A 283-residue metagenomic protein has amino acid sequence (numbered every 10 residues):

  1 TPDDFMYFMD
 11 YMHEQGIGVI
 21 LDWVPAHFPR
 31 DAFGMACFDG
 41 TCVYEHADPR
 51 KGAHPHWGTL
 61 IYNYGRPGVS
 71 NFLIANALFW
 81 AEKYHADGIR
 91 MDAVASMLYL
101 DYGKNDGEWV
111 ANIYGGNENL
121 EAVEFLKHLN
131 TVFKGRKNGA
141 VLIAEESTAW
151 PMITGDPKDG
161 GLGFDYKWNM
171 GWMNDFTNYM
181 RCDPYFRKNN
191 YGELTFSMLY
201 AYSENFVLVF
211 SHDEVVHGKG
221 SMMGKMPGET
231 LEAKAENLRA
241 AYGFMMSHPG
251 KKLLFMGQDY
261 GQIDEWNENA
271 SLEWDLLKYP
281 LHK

Functional and structural regions predicted by a protein language model:
T1-E118: Substrate-binding/active-site clefts of carbohydrate-active enzymes
P55, T59, R66, G115 (+4 more regions): Residues at structural and domain junctions
H85-D87, Y102-E268: Conserved alpha/beta catalytic core and glycan-binding cleft of carbohydrate-active enzymes
W266-L276: Active-site His/acidic residue clusters
L281-K283: Catalytic cores of secreted or luminal carbohydrate-active enzymes
